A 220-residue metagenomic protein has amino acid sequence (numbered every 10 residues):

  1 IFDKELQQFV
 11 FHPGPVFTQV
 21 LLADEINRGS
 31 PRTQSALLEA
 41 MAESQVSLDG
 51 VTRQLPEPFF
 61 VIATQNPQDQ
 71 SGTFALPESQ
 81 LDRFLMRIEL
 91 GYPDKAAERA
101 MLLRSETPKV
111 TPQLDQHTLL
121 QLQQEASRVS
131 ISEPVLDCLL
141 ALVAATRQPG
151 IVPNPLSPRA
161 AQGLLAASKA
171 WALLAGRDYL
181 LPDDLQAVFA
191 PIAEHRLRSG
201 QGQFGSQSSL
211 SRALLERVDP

Functional and structural regions predicted by a protein language model:
F2-L22: Conserved alpha-helical scaffold flanking the Walker A/P-loop in AAA+ ATPase domains
K4-L6, E25-T33, M41-L114, L120-R128 (+1 more regions): Canonical AAA+ ATPase core
Q19-A23, N66-P67, H117-V129, Q148-V152 (+1 more regions): Short hinge/gating elements
K95, R99-L103, L136, L140 (+1 more regions): An amphipathic alpha-helix signature
T111-L164: Conserved AAA+ ATPase small/helical "lid" subdomain
Q148-P220: C-terminal engagement/docking regions of AAA+ P-loop ATPases
